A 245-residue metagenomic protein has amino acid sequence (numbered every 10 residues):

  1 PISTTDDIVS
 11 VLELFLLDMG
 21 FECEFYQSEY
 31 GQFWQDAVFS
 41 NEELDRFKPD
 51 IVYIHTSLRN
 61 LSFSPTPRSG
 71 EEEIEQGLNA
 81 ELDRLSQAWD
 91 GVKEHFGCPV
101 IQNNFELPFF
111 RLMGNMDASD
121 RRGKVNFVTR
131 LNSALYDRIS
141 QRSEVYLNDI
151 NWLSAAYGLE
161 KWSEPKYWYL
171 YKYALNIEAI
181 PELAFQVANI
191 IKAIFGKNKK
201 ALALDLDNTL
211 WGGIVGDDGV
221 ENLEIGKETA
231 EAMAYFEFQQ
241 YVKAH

Functional and structural regions predicted by a protein language model:
P1-L204, L210-K227: Extracellular glycan-modifying ectodomains
G226-H245: Short, acidic loop-to-helix structural element flanking the phosphoryl-transfer center in phosphate-processing enzymes
